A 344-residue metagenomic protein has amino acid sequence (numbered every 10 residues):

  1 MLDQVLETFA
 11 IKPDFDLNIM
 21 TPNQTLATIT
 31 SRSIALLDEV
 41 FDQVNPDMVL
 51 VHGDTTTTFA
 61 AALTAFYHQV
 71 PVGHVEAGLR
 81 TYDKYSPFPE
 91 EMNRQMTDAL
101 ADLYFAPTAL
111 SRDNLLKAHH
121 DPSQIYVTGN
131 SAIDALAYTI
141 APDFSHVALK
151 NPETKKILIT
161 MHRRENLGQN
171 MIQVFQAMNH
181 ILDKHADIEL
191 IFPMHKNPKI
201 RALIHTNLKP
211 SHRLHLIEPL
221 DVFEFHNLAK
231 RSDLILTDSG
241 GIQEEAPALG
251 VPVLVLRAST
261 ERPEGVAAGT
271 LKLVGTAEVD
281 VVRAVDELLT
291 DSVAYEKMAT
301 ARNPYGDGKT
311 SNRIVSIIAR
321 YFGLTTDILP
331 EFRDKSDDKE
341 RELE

Functional and structural regions predicted by a protein language model:
M1-F192, N197-E344: Nucleotide-activated sugar donor-binding and catalytic core shared by glycosyltransferases and related lipid-linked
